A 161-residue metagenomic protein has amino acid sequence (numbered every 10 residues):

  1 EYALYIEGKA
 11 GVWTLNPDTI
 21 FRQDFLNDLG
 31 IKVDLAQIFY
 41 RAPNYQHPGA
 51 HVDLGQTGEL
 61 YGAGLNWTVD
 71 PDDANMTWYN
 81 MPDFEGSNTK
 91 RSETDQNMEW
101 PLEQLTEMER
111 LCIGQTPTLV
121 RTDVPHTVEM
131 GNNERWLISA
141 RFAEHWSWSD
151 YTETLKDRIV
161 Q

Functional and structural regions predicted by a protein language model:
E1-L60: Signature of the catalytic double-stranded beta-helix
I6-G8, P17, Y40-N44, N80-D83 (+3 more regions): Surface-exposed beta-strand edges and flanking loops
A10, Q56, D73, H126 (+1 more regions): Residues that cap or initiate secondary-structure elements
A10-W13, N66, N88, T116 (+1 more regions): Compositionally biased, intrinsically disordered low-complexity regions
N27-K32, D70-N75, H145-S147: Secondary-structure boundary elements
L35, Y45-H47, L60-N66, P125 (+1 more regions): Extracellular structured ligand-interaction cores
R41-G114: Catalytic core of non-heme Fe(II) oxygenases with the double-stranded beta-helix
R91-Q161: Catalytic core of Fe(II)/2-oxoglutarate
